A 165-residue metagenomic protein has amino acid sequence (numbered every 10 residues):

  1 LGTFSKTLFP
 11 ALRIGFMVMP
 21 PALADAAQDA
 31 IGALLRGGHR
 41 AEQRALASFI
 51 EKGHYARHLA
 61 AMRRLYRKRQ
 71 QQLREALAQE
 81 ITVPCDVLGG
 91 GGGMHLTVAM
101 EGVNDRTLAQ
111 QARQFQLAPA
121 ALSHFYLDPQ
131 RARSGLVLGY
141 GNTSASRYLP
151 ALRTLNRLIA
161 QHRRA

Functional and structural regions predicted by a protein language model:
G2-R64: Conserved core segment of the aminotransferase class I/II
V18, T97-A99, G139-G141: Short hydrophobic/aromatic beta-strand micro-patches that form the beta-sheet surface supporting nucleotide- or nucleic
L35, Q114-A120, N156-R164: A common structural junction motif
A47, R64-R74, C85-A99, L108-Q111: Conserved glycine-rich beta-strand-loop-beta hairpin in the small C-terminal domain of fold type I
L73-L77, G93, N156, R163: A generic "structured core" feature
V103-Q110, A145-P150: Short, conserved charged micro-motifs
R113-V137: Conserved PLP cofactor-binding pocket of PLP-dependent enzymes
Q130-A165: PLP-dependent enzyme catalytic core of the Aspartate aminotransferase-like
